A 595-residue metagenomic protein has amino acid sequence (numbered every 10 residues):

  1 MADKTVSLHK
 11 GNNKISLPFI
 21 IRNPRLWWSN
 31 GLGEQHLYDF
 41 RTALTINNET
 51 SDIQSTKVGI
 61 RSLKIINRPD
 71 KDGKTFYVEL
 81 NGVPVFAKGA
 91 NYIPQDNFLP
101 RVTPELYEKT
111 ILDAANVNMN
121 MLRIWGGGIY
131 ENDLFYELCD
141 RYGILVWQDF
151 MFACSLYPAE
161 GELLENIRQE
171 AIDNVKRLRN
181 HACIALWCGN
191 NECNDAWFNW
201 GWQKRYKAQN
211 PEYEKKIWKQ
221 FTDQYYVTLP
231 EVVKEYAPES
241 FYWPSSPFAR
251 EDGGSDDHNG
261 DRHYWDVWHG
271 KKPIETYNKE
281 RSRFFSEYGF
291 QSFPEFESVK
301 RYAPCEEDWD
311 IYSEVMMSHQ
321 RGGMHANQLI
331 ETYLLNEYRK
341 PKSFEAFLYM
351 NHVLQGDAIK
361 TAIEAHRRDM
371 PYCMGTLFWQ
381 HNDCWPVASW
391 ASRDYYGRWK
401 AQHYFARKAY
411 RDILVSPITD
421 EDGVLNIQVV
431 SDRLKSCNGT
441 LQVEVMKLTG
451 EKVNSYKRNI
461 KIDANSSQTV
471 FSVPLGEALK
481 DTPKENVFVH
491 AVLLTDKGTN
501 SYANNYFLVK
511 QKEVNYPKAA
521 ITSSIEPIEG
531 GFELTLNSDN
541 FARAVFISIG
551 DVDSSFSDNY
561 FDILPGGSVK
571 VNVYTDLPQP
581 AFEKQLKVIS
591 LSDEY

Functional and structural regions predicted by a protein language model:
M1-M121, R368-D369, C373, R398 (+1 more regions): Secreted/periplasmic carbohydrate-active enzymes, especially glycoside hydrolases
P24-W27, R41, E49-S155, L164-L186 (+2 more regions): Active-site-adjacent substrate/metal-binding segments within catalytic domains of carbohydrate-active enzymes
I66, P94-N97, I129-N132, A153-L156 (+10 more regions): Flexible loop/turn segments at secondary-structure boundaries
D113, D173-R177, E231-V232, T361-A365 (+1 more regions): A generic secondary-structure signal
Y136-L138, G161-E162, G201-K204, D257-H258 (+2 more regions): Short, glycine/charged-enriched secondary-structure capping and boundary segments
R141, Y157-D252, Y396: Active-site neighborhood of glycoside hydrolase catalytic domains
W187, N194, Q224, E231-A237 (+1 more regions): Substrate-binding clefts and catalytic carboxylate motifs of secreted carbohydrate-active enzymes
